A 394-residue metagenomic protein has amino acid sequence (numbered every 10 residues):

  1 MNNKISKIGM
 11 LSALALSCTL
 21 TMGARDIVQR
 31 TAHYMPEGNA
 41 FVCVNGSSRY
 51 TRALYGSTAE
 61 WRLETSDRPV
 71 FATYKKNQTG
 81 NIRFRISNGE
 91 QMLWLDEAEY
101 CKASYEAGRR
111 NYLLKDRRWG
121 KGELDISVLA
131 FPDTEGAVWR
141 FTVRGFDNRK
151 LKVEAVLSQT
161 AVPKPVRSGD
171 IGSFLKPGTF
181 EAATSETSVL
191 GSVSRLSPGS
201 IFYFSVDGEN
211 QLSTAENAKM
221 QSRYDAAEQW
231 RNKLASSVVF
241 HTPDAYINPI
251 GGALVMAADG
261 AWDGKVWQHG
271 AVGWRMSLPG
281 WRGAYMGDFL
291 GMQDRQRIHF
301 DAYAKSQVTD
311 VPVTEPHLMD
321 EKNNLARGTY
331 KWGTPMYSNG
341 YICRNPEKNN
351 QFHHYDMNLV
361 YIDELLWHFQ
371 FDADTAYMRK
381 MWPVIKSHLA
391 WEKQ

Functional and structural regions predicted by a protein language model:
M1-I8: Positively charged n-region of N-terminal signal peptides that target proteins for export
K4, G23-G252, G260, G264 (+3 more regions): Terminal accessory carbohydrate-recognition/targeting modules of carbohydrate-active enzymes
G9-T19: Bacterial N-terminal signal peptides
S12, R140, K164, N339-I342: Intrinsically disordered, low-complexity segments enriched in polar/charged small residues
Q229-K393: Substrate-binding groove/exosite segments of carbohydrate-active enzymes
